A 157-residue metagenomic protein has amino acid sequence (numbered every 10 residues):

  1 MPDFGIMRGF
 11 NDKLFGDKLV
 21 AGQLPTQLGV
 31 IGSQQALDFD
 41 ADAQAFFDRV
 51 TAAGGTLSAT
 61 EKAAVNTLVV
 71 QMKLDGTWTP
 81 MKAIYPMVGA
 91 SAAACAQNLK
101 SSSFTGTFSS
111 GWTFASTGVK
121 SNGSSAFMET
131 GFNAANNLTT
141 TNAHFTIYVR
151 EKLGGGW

Functional and structural regions predicted by a protein language model:
D3-F4, F15-S103: GGW-centered surface loops in extracellular recognition modules
T77-K82, V88-W157: Extracellular glycan-recognition modules
